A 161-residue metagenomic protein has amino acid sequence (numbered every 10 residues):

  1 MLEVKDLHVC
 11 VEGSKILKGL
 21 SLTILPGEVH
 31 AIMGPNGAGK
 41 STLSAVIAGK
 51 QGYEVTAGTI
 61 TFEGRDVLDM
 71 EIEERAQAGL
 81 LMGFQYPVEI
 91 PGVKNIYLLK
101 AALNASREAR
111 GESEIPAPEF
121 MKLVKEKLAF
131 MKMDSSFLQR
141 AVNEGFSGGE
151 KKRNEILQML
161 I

Functional and structural regions predicted by a protein language model:
L2-V4, L17: Conserved structural motif at the start of ABC-family nucleotide-binding domains
S14-L17, E74: Short coil-to-beta microelement around the adenine-binding A-loop and adjacent beta1/P-loop entry of ABC ATPase
A31, L68, A76-Q85: ABC nucleotide-binding domain signature
M33-P35: The feature captures the beta-strand-to-loop junction immediately N-terminal to the Walker
A48: Helix-to-loop junction immediately C-terminal to a conserved catalytic motif
T59-R75, N143: ABC ATPase NBD Q-loop/coupling interface
V88-I161: ABC-family P-loop ATPase nucleotide-binding domains
